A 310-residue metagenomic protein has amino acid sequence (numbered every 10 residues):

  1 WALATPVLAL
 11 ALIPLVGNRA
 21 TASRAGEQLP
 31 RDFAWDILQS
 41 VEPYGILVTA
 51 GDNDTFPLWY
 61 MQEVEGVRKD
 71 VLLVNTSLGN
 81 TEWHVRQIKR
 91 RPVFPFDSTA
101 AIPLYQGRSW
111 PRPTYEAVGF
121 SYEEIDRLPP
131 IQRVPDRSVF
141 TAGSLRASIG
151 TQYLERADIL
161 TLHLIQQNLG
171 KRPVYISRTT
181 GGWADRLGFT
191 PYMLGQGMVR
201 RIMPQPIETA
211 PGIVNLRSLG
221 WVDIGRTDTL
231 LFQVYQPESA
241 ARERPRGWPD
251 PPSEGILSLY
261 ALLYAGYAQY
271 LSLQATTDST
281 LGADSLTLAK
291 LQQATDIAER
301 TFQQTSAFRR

Functional and structural regions predicted by a protein language model:
W1-I46, A50, F56-R310: ER/secretory pathway lumenal C-terminal domains and tails of membrane proteins involved in glycoprotein biogenesis
